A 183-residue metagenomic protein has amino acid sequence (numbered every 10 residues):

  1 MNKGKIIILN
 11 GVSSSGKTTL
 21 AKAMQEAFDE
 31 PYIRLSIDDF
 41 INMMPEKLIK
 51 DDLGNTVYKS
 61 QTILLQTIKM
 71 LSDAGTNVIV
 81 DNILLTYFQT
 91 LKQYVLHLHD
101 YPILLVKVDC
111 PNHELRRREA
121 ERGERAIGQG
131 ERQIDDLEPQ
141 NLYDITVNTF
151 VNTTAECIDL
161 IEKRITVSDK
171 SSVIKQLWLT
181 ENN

Functional and structural regions predicted by a protein language model:
N2-I6, G75-T76: Pre-Walker A (Motif I) flank of P-loop NTPase domains
L9: Hydrophobic anchor at the beta1->P-loop junction of P-loop NTPases
V12-S13: The conserved Walker
G16: Conserved glycine(s) of the Walker
T19-Q66: Conserved substrate/cofactor phosphate-moiety recognition/catalytic segment in nucleotide-dependent phosphotransferases
T56-D100, D109: Glycine-rich phosphate-binding loop used to anchor ATP phosphates in small-molecule kinases, encompassing both
H99-R118, V147: Conserved phosphate-donor/acceptor-positioning beta-strand/loop module used by diverse small-molecule
R118-L160, V167-N183: Small-molecule kinase domains that catalyze NTP-dependent phosphoryl transfer to phosphate-bearing small molecules
